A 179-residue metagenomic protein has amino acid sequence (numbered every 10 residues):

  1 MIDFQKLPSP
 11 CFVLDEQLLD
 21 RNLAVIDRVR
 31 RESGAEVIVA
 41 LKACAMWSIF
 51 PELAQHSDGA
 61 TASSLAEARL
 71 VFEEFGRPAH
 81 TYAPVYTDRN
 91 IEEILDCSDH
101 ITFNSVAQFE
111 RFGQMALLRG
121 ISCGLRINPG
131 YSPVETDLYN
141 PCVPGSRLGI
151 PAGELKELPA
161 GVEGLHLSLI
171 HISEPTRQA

Functional and structural regions predicted by a protein language model:
M1-I101, V106-A107, G113-M115, R119-I121: A charged N-terminal "starter" segment
L19, L125, L165: A residue-level signal for conserved active-site and pocket-lining positions in enzyme catalytic cores
A68, D88-N90, P129-N140, L169: Conserved radical SAM core fold
F72, R126, T176-R177: Short, cationic motifs built from Arg/Lys/His that form the positively charged side of catalytic pockets
S105-V162: Conserved anion-binding
V162-L169: Residues forming anionic-ligand binding surfaces in small-molecule and nucleic-acid pockets of primarily soluble enzymes
H171-A179: Single conserved hydrophobic/aromatic residue that forms the stacking wall/gate of nucleotide- or nucleobase-binding
